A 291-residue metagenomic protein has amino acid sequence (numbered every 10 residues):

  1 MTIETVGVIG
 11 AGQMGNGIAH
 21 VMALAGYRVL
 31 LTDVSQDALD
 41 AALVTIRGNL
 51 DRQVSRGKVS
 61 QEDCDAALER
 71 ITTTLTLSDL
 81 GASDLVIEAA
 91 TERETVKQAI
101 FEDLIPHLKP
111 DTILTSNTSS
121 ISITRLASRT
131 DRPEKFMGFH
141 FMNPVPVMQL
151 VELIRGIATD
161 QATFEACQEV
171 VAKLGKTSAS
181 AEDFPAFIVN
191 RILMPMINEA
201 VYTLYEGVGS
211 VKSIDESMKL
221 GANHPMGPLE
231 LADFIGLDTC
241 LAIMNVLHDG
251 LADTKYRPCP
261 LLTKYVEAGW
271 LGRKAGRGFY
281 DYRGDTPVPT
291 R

Functional and structural regions predicted by a protein language model:
M1-R52, R56, H107: NAD(P)+-binding Rossmann beta1-loop-alpha1 motif at the extreme N-terminus of oxidoreductases
A25-Y27, Q161-E165, A172-D183, Y202-E206 (+1 more regions): NAD(P)-dependent Rossmann-like dehydrogenase/reductase catalytic/cofactor-binding core
L31-C64, L153-T163, S178, P185-L193: Rossmann-like dinucleotide-binding cores of NAD(P)H-dependent redox enzymes
A38, R52-L114, I121: Rossmann-like NAD(P)-binding element
A42, L104, L126-A127: Hydrophobic packing residues within well-ordered alpha-helices of enzyme cores
I113-E182, F187-R191: Rossmann-fold dinucleotide-binding core
